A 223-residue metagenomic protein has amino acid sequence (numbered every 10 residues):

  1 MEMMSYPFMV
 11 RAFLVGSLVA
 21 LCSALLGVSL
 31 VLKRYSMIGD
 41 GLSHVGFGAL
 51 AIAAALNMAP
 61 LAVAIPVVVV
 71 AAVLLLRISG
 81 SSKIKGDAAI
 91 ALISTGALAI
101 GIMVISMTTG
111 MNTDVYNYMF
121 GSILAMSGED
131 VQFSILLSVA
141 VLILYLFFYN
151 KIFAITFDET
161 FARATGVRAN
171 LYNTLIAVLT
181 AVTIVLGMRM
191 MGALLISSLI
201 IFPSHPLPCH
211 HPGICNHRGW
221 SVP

Functional and structural regions predicted by a protein language model:
M1-L21: Membrane-interfacial amphipathic/re-entrant helices at transmembrane-helix boundaries
Y6-R11, S82, I90-N150: Transmembrane helix-bundle core of multi-pass membrane transporters and related energy-transducing complexes
F13-L18, L61-P66, A91-L92, V131-L136 (+2 more regions): Hydrophobic alpha-helical transmembrane segments
S17, L21-L25, P66-L74, I100 (+3 more regions): Generic alpha-helical transmembrane segments of integral inner-membrane proteins, especially permease/transport modules
V28-M111, P208-W220: Short loop segments and helix-boundary regions at transmembrane helix junctions of multi-pass inner-membrane proteins
M37-G46, P66-V68, A169-V178, A193-L199 (+1 more regions): Short hydrophobic alpha-helical membrane-embedded segments
D130-P203: Helix-loop-helix "hairpin" substructures at the membrane interface of multi-pass membrane proteins
R189-M190, L194-P223: Transmembrane alpha-helical segments in multi-pass inner-membrane proteins
